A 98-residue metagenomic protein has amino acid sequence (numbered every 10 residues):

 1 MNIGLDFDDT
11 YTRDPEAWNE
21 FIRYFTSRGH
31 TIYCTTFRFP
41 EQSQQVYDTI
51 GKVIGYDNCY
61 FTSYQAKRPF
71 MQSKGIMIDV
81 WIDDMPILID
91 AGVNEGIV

Functional and structural regions predicted by a protein language model:
M1-R68: Alpha-helical substrate-recognition element adjacent to the catalytic core
N2, M77-I78: Hydrophobic/aromatic side chains embedded in well-ordered alpha-helices
Q45-Y47, M71-Q72, G92-N94: Short secondary-structure transition/capping segments
T62-M77, D83-P86: A conserved donor-nucleotide-binding helix/loop in the catalytic core of Leloir-type glycosyltransferases
V80-V98: Acidic, Mg2+-coordinating phosphoryl-transfer loop and its flanking beta/alpha structural elements, shared across
